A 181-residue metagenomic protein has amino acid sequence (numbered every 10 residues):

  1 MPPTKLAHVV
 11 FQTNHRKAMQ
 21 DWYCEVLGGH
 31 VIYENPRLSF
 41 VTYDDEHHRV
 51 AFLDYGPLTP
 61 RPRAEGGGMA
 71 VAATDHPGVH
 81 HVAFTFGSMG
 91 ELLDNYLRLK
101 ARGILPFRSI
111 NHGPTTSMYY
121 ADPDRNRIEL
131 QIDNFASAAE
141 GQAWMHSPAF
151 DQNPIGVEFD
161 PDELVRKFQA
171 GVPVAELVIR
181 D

Functional and structural regions predicted by a protein language model:
T4, F11-A18, H76-R127, I132-G141 (+1 more regions): Vicinal oxygen chelate
L6-D44: N-terminal "first-domain core" detector
N14-G28, L53, P57-M69, D94 (+1 more regions): Short N-terminal helix-initiation segments at or just after the protein's N-terminus
H30-H76, A121, R127-F135: Conserved short beta-strand elements that form part of the metal-binding/catalytic scaffold of enzyme active sites
